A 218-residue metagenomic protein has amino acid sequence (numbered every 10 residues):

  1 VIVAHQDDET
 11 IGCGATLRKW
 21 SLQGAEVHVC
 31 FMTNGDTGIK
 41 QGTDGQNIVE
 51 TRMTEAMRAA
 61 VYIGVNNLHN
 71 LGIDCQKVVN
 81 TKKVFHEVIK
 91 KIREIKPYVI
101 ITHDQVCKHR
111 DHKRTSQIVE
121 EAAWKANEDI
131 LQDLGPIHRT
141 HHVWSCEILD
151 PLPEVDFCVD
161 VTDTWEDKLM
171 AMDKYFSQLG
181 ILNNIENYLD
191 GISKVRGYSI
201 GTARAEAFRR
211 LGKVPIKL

Functional and structural regions predicted by a protein language model:
V1-I95: Active-site rim/loop-helix segments in enzyme catalytic domains that contact anionic ligands
I2, V78-L218: Metal-dependent de-N-acetylase/amidase catalytic core
